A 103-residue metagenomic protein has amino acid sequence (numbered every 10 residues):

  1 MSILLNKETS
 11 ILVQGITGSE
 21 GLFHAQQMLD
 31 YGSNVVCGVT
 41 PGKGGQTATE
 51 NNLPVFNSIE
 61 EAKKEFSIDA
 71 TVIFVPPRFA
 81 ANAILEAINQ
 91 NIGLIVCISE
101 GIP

Functional and structural regions predicted by a protein language model:
M1-E8, E60: A short, basic/flexible loop-to-alpha-helix module at the beginning of a structural domain
I11-V13: Conserved hydrophobic helix-helix packing surfaces used for dimerization/oligomerization
T17: N-terminal Rossmann NAD(P)H-binding glycine-rich loop of SDR-like oxidoreductase domains
E20: Hydrophobic/small residue at the entry helix of a nucleotide-binding pocket
Q26-T49: NAD(P)-binding Rossmann-fold cofactor-contacting core
V39-G44, R78, S99-P103: Short, ordered loop/turn segments at secondary-structure junctions
K64-A70, F74, R78-E100: Rossmann-fold NAD(P) dinucleotide-binding segment
